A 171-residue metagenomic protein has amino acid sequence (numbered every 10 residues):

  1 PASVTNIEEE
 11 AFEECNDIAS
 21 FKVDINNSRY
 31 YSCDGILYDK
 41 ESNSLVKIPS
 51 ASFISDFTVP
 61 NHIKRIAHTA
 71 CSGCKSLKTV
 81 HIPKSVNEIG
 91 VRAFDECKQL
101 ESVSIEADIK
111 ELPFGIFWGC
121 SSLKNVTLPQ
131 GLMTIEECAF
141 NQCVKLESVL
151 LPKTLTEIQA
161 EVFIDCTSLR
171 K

Functional and structural regions predicted by a protein language model:
P1-N6, C15-G35, K40-R65, C74-E88 (+4 more regions): Structural signature of tandem-repeat unit edges
